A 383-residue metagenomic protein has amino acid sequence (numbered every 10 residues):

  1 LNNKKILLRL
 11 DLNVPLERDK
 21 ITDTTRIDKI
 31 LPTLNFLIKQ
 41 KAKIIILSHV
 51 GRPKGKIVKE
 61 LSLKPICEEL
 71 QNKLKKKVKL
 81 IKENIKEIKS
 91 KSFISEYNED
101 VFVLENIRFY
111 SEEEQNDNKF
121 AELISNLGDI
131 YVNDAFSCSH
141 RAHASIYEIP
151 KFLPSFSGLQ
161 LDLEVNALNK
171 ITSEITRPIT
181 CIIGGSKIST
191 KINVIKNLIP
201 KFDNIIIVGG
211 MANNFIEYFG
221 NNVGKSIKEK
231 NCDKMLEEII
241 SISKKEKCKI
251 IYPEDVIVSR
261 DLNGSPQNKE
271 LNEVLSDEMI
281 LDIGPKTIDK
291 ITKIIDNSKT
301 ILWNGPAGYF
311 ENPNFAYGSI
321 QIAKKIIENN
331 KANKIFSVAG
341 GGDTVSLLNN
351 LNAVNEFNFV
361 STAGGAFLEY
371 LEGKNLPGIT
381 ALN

Functional and structural regions predicted by a protein language model:
L1-N383: Active-site loop-to-helix "anion-binding N-cap" substructures in soluble metabolic enzymes
